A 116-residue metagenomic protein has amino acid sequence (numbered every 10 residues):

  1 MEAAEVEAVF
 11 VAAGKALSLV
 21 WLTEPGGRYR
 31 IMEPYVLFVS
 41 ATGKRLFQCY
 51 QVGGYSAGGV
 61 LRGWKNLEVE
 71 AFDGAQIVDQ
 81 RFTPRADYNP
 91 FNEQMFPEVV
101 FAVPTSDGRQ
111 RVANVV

Functional and structural regions predicted by a protein language model:
M1-V116: Core beta-strand-centered patch of the WYL/Sm-like small regulatory domain
